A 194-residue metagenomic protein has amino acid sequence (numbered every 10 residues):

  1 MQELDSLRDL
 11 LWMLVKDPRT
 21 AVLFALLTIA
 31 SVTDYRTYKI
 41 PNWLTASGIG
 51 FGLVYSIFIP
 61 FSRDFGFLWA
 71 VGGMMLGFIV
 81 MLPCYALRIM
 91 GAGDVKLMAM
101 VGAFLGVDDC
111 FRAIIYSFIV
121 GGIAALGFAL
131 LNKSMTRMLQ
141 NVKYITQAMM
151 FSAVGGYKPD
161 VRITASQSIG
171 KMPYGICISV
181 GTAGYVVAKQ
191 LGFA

Functional and structural regions predicted by a protein language model:
M1-A194: A membrane-topology feature that recognizes alpha-helical transmembrane segments and their immediate juxtamembrane
